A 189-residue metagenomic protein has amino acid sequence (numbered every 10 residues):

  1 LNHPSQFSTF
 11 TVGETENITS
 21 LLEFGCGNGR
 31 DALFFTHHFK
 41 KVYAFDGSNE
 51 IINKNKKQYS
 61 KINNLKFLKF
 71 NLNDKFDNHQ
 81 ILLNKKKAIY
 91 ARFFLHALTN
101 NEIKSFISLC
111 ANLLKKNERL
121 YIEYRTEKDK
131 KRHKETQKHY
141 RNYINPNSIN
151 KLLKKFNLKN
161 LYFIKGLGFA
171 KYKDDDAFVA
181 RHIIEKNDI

Functional and structural regions predicted by a protein language model:
L1-I81, L98-S105, L109, R119-I189: Class I (Rossmann-like) S-adenosyl-L-methionine-dependent methyltransferase catalytic domain, capturing the SAM-binding
Y90: A conserved beta-strand element that flanks and buttresses the S-adenosyl-L-methionine
F94: Hydrophobic adenine-recognition pocket in adenosine-nucleotide-binding enzymes
